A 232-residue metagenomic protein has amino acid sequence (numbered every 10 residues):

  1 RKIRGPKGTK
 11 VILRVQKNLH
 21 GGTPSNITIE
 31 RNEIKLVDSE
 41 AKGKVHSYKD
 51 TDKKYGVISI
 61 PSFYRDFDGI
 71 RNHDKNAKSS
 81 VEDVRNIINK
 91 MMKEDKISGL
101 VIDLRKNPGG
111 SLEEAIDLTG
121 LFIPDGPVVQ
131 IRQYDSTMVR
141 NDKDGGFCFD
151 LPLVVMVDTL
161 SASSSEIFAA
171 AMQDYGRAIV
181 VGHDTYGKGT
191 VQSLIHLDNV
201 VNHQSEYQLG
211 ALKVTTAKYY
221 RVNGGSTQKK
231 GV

Functional and structural regions predicted by a protein language model:
R1-N202, K218: Cleft-lining beta-strand/loop regions that shape enzyme active-site pockets
G21-N26, L209-A211, S226: Short, mixed charged/polar active-site loops that provide acid/base catalysis or chelate metal/phosphate cofactors
G56-I58, V214, T227-Q228: Short hydrophobic-aromatic micro-motifs
L194-H196, Q208-G210, K230-V232: Acidic, S/T/G-rich, low-cysteine, solvent-exposed domains in lumenal/extracellular/periplasmic regions of secretory
E206-K218: Short acidic, Pro/Gly- and aromatic-enriched capping/linker segments at domain boundaries
R221, G225-V232: Conserved functional hotspot residues or short segments at active or partner-binding sites across diverse domains
